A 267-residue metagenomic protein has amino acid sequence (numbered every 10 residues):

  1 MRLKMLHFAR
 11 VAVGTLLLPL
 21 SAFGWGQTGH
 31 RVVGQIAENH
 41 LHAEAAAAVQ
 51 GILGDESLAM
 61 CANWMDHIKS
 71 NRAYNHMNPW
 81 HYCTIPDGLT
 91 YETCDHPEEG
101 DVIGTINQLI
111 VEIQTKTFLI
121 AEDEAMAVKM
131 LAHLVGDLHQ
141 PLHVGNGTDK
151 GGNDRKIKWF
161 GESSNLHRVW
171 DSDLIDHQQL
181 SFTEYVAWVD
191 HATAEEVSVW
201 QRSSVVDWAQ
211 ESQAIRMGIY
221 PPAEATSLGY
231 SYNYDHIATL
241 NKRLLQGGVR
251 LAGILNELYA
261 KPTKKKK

Functional and structural regions predicted by a protein language model:
R2-V13: Bacterial N-terminal signal peptides that target proteins for export
P19-S21: N-terminal signal peptide c-region/cleavage motif recognized by signal peptidases
F23-L134, P141-K267: N-terminal, motif-rich segments that launch catalysis or mediate targeting to/interaction with membranes, typified by
